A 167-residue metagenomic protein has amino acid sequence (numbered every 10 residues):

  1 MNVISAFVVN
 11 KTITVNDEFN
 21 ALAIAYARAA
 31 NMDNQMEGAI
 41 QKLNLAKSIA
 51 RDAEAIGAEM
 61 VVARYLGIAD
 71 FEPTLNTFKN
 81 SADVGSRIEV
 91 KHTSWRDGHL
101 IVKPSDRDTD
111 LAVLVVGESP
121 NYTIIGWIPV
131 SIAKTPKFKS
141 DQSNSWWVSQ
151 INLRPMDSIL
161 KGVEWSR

Functional and structural regions predicted by a protein language model:
M1-V84, K91-R167: Nucleic-acid endonuclease domains
